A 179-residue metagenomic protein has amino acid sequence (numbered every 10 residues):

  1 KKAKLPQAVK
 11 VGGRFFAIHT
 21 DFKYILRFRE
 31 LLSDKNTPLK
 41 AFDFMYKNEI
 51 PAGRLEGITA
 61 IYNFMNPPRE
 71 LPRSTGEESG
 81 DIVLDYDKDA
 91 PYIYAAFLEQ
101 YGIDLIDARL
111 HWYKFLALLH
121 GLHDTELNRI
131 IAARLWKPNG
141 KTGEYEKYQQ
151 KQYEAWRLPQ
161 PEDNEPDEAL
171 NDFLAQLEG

Functional and structural regions predicted by a protein language model:
K1-A17, F22-K23, L31-K35, L39-G179: Charged interaction scaffolds used for protein-protein
